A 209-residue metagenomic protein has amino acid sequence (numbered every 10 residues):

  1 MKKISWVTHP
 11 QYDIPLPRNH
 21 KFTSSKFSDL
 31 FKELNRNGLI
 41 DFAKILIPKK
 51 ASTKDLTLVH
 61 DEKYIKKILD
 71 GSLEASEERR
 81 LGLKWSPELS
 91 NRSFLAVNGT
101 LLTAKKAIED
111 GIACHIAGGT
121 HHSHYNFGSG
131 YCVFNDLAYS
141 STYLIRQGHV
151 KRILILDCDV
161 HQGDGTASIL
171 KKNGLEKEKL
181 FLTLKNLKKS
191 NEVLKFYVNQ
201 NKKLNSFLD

Functional and structural regions predicted by a protein language model:
M1-D209: HDAC/HDAC-like amidohydrolase catalytic core signature
